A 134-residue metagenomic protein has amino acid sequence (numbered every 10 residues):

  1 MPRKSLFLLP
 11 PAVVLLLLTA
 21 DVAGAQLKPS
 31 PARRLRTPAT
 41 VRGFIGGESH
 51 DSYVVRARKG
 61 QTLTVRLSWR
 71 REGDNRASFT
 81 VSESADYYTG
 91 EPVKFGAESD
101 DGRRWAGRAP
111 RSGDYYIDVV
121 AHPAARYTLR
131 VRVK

Functional and structural regions predicted by a protein language model:
M1-P11: Bacterial N-terminal signal peptides that target proteins for export
T19-A20: N-terminal signal peptide c-region/cleavage motif recognized by signal peptidases
A25-Q26: Boundary of Sec targeting at the N-terminus
P38-L63, L67: Non-catalytic, beta-strand-enriched accessory regions in extracellular/secretory proteins and membrane protein
Y53, P123-K134: Edge beta-strands of jelly-roll/beta-sandwich modules across compartments, strongly enriched in secreted/luminal
V55, A97-P110: Beta-sandwich interaction modules
L63, R108-P123: Noncatalytic modules at the cell exterior or secretory-pathway interfaces, chiefly beta-strand-rich lectin/adhesion
E72-T89: Short, surface-exposed beta-strand/strand-loop-strand elements in extracellular ectodomains
